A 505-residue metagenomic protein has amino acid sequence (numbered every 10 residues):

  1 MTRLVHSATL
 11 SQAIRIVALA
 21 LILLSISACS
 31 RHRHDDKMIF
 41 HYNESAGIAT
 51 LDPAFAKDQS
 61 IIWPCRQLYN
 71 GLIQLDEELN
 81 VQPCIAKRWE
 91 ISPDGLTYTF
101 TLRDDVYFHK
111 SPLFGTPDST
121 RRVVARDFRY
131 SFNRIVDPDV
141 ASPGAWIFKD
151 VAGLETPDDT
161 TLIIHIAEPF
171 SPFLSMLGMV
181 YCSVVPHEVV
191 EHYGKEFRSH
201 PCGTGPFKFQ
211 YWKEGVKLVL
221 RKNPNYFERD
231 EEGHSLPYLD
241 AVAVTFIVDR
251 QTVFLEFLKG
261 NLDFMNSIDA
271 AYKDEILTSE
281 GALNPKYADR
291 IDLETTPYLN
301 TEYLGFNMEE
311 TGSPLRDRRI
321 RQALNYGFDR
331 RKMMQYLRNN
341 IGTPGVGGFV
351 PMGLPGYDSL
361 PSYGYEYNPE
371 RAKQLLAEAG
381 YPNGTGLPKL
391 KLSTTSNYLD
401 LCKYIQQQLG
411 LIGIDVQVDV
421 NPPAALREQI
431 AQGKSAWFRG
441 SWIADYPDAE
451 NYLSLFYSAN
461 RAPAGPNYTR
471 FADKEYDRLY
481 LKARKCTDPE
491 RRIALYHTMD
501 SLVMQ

Functional and structural regions predicted by a protein language model:
Y42, Q408-A459: Periplasmic binding protein-like
N43-P93, N133, V140, C202: N-terminal lobe/hinge region of extracytoplasmic solute-binding protein
K87-V140, I163, I247, V253-E256 (+1 more regions): Aromatic- and charge-enriched surface segment that lines or borders ligand/interaction sites
E90, V140-E188, K208-K213: Surface-exposed binding/hinge segments that line and control ligand-binding clefts or catalytic entry sites
H109, H165-S183, R198-T252, I276-T301 (+2 more regions): Aromatic-rich, solvent-exposed beta-strand/loop patch
V124-Y130, D159, I163, G205-P206 (+7 more regions): Alpha-helical secondary-structure segments
F207, P344-A379, Y398-D400: Structural transition elements
M334, Q417-R427, A431, S454-Q505: Extracytoplasmic/peripheral linker and loop segments enriched in polar/acidic and small residues with frequent Thr/Pro
